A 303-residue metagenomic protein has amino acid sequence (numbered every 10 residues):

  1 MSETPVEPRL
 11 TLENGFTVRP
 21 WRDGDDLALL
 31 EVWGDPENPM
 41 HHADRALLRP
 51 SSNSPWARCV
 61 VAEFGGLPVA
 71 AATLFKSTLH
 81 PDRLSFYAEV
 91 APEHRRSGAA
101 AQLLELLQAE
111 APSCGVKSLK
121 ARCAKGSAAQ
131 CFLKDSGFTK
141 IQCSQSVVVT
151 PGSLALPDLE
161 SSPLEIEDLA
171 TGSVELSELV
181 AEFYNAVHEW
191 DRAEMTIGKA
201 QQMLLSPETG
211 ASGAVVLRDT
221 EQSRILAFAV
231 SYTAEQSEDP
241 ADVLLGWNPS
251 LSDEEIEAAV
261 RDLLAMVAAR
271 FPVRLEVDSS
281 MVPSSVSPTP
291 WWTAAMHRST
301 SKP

Functional and structural regions predicted by a protein language model:
M1-L48, P157-M195: Short amphipathic alpha-helix that is part of the acyltransferase structural core
R22-G24, W33-L107, A111-S118, E221-D253: Conserved donor-binding loop and adjoining core beta-sheet/short helix segment in diverse acyl/aminoacyl transferases
M40-L47, N53-P55, F75-T78, K125 (+1 more regions): Short, flexible helix-coil linker/hinge segments at the edges of structured domains or between repeats
L107-A111, A259, L263-V267: Short hydrophobic clusters on alpha-helical segments that form packing/core surfaces in small helical domains
A109-A124, A269-S280: Conserved GNAT acetyl-CoA-binding A-motif
S136-P157, A265-P303: Active-site/acyl-donor-binding loops of N-acyltransferases
D191-D262: Intrinsically disordered, low-complexity segments enriched in Gly and acidic/Ser/Thr residues that form flexible
